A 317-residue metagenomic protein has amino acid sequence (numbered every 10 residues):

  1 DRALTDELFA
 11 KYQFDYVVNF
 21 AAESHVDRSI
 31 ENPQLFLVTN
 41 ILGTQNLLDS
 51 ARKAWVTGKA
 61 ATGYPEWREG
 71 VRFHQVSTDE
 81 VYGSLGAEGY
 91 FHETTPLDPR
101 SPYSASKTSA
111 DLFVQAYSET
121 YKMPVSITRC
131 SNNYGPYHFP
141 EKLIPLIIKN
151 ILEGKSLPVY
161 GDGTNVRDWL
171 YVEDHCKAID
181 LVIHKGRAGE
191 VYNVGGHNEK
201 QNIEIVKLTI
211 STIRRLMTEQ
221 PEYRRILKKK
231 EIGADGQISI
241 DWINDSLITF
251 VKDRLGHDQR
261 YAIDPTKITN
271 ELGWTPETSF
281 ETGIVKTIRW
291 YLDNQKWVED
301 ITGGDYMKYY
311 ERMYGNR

Functional and structural regions predicted by a protein language model:
D1-N133, E173, I183, K207 (+4 more regions): N-terminal Rossmann-like NAD(P)+-binding domain of SDR-like oxidoreductases, especially those catalyzing
E31, E66-R68, L97, F139 (+4 more regions): A generic fold-level signal
Q45, L85, S106, Y137 (+3 more regions): Gly/Ser/Thr-rich beta-alpha loop segments that engage phosphate groups in nucleotides
G89, P140-I148: A glycine/serine/threonine-rich, flexible loop-to-helix segment that serves as the NAD(P) cofactor-binding "lid"
G135, F139, D168-Y171: Active-site helix-initiating loop/hinge in glycosyltransferases
P145, K149-R317: C-terminal substrate-binding subdomain of Rossmann-fold SDR/epimerase-dehydratase oxidoreductases
